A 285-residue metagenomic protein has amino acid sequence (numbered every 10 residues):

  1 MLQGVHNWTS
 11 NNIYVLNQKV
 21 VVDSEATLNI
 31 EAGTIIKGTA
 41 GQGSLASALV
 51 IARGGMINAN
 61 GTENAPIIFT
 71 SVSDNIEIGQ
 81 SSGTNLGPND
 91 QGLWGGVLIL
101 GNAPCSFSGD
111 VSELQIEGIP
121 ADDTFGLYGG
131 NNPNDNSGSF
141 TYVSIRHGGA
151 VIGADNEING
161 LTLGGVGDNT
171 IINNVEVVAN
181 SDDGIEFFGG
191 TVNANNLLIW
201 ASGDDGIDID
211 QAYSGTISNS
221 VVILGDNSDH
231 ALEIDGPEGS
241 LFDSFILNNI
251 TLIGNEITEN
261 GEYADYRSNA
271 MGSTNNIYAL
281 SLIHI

Functional and structural regions predicted by a protein language model:
M1-L282: Beta-strand/loop edge motif enriched in small/polar residues
